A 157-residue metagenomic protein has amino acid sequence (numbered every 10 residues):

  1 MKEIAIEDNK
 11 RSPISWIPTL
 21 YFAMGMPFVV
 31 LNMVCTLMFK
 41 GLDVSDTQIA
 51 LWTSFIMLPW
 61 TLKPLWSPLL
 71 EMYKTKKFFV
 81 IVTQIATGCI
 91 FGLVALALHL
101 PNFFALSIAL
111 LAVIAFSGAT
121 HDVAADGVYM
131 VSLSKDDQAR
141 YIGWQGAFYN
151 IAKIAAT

Functional and structural regions predicted by a protein language model:
I4-W60: Helix-loop boundary and gating motifs at the non-cytosolic
F22, N102-H121: Hydrophobic core of transmembrane alpha-helices in multi-pass small-molecule transporters, especially MFS/SLC-type
D46-T47, L133-Q145: Loop-to-transmembrane helix entry/capping segments in MFS-fold secondary transporters and related SLC/MFSD carriers
W60-K63, R140-T157: Glycine-rich segments within core transmembrane alpha-helices of 12-TM secondary carriers
T61-T75: Helix-to-loop junctions at the C-terminal end of transmembrane segments in multipass secondary transporters
I81, I85-F103: C-terminal ends and interior cores of transmembrane alpha-helices in multi-pass membrane transporters/permeases
A119-L133: Intracellular juxtamembrane helix-capping segments at the cytosolic ends of symmetry-related transmembrane helices
